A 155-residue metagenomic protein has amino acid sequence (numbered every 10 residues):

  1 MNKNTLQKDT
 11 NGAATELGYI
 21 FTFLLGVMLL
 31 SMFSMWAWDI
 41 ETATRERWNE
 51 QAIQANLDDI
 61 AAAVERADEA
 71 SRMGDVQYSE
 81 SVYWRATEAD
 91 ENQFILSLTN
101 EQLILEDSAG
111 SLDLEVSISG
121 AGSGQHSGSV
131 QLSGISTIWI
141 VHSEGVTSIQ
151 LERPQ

Functional and structural regions predicted by a protein language model:
M1-A13: N-terminal leader/signal peptides at the extreme start of proteins
N2, L25, L151-Q155: A broadly tuned preference for mixed-charge, low-complexity surface segments
T5-Q7, G18, D68, N92: Broad hydrophobic/π-residue packing in well-ordered secondary structure
N11, M28-L30, Q131: Alpha-helical protein-protein interaction elements
T15, Y19-T44: C-terminal juxtamembrane segment of a hydrophobic transmembrane alpha-helix
M35-Q155: N-terminal export/assembly leader peptides and their processing motifs that target proteins to secretory
